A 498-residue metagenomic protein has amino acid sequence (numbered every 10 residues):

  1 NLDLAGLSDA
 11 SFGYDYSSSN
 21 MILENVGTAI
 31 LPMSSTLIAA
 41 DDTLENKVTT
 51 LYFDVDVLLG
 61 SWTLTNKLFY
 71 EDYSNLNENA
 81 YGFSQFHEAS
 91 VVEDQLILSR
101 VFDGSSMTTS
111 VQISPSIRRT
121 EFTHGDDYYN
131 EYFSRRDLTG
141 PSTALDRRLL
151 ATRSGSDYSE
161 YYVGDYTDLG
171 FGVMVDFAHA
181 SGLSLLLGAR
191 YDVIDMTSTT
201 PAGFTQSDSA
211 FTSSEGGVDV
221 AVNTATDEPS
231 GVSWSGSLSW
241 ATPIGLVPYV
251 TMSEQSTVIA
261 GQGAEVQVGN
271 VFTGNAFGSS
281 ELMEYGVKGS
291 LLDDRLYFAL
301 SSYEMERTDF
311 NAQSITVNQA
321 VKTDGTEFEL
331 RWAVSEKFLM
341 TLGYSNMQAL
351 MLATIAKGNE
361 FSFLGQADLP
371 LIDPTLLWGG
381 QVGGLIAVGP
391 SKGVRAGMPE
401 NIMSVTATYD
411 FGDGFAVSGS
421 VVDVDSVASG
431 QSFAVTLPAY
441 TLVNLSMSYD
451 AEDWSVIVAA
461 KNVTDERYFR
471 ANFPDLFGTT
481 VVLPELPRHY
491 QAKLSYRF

Functional and structural regions predicted by a protein language model:
N1, L64, S74-N79, T120-D126 (+10 more regions): Outer-membrane beta-barrel proteins
N1-F122, Y297: Outer-membrane beta-barrel domain signature, strongest for Gram-negative TonB-dependent receptors and also present
N1-T36, E131-D157, M196-D227, A260-T273 (+3 more regions): Solvent-exposed loop segments that connect transmembrane elements
E45-T49, E88-V92, D165-L169, E228-V232 (+5 more regions): Residues that define the transmembrane beta-barrel architecture of outer-membrane proteins
L51-V57, D94-R100, F171-H179, E228 (+8 more regions): Residues on the lipid-exposed face of transmembrane beta-strands in outer-membrane beta-barrel proteins
T108-T120, H124-D127, E160-R307, T323 (+3 more regions): Structural signature of Gram-negative outer-membrane beta-barrels, strongest in the C-terminal barrel of TonB-dependent
R295-E306, V317-S432, T464, K493-R497: Gram-negative outer-membrane beta-barrel transporters
A349, D423-G430, Y449-F498: C-terminal beta-signal and adjacent terminal beta-strands/loops of Gram-negative outer-membrane beta-barrel proteins
